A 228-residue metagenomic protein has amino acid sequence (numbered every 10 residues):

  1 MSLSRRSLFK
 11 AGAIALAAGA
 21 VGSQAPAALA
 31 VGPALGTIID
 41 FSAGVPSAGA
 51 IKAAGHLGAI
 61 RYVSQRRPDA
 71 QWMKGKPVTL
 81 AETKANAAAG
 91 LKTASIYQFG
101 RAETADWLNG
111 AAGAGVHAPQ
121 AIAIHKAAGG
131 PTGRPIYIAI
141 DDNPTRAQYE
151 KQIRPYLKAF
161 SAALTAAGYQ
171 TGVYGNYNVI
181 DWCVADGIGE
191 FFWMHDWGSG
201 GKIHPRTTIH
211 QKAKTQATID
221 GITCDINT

Functional and structural regions predicted by a protein language model:
M1-L16: N-terminal secretory signal peptides and thylakoid transit peptides that target proteins across membranes
G19-P33: C-terminal region of N-terminal signal peptides and the immediate post-cleavage residues of exported proteins
G32-I51, I180-T228: Functionally critical loop-and-helix segments that line ligand-binding/catalytic clefts of soluble enzyme domains
I38-D40, G58-Y62, T93-Y97, R134-A139 (+3 more regions): Structural recognition of the beta-strand scaffold that forms the well-ordered cores of secreted hydrolase catalytic
A43-P46, R61-T145: Substrate-binding cleft of extracellular glycoside hydrolase catalytic domains
K52, A87, T165: Anion (oxyanion) recognition and catalysis
N143-L164: Active-site cleft segment of glycoside hydrolase catalytic domains centered on the general acid/base Glu
A167-D181: Aromatic-lined carbohydrate-recognition surfaces of secreted/lumenal glycan-active proteins
